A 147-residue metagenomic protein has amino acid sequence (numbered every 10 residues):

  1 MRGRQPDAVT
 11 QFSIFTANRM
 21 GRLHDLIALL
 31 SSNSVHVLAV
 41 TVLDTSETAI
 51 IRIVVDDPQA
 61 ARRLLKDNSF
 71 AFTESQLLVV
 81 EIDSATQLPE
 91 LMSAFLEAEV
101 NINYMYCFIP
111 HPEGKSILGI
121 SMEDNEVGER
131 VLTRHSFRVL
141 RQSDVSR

Functional and structural regions predicted by a protein language model:
M1-R147: A conserved regulatory-domain signal marking ACT and ACT-like small-molecule sensing domains and adjacent regulatory
